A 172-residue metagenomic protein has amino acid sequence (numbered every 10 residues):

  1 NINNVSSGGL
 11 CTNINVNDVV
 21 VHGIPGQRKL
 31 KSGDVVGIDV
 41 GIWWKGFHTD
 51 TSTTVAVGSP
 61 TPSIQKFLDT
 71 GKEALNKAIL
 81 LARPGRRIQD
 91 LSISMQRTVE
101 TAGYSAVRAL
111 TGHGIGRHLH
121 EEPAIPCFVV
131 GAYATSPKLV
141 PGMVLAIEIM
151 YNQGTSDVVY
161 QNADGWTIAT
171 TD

Functional and structural regions predicted by a protein language model:
N1-D172: Active-site neighborhoods and metal-handling regions in enzymes and metal-associated proteins
